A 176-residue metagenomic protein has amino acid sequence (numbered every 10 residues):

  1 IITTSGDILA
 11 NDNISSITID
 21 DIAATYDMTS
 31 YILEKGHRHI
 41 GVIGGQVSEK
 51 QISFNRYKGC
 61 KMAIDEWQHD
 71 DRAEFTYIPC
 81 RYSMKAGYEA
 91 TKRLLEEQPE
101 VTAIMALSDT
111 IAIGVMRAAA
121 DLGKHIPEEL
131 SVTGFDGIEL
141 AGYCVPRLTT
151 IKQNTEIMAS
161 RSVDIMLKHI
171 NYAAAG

Functional and structural regions predicted by a protein language model:
I1-G176: Bacterial carbohydrate/catabolite-sensing allosteric modules
